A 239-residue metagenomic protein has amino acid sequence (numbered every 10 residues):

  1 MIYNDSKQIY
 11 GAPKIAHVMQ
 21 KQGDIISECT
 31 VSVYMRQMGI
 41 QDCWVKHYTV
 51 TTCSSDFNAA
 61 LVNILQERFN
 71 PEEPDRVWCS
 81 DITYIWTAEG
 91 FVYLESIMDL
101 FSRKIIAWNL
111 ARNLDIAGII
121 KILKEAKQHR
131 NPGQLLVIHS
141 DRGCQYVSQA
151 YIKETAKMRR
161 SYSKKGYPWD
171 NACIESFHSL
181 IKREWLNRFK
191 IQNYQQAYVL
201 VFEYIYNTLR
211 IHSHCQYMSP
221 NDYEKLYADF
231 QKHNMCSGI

Functional and structural regions predicted by a protein language model:
M1-E73, Y167, S219-A228: Basic, flexible linker segments flanking DNA-binding modules in nucleic acid-interacting mobile-element proteins
Y3, M19, N109, Y162 (+2 more regions): Short amphipathic alpha-helical interaction patches enriched in hydrophobic/aromatic residues with interspersed Lys/Arg
D5-K7, K21-G23, F69-P71, T87-A88 (+3 more regions): Conserved, non-catalytic sequence blocks in retroelement Pol enzymes and Pol-derived host proteins
I15, V31, M35, L65 (+12 more regions): Mobile genetic element proteins and their domesticated derivatives, centered on retroelements and DNA transposons
T51-S54, S140-R142, S148-Q149, Y162-K182 (+2 more regions): RNase H-like two-metal-ion nuclease catalytic core shared by retroviral integrases and related mobile-element nucleases
E67-I106, R112-L114: An active-site-proximal beta-strand-loop segment
W86, G90, W108-N131, V147: Active-site beta-loop-alpha junctions of metal-dependent nucleic acid enzymes, especially the RNase H-like/DDE
A156, L180-I239: C-terminal domain-tail junction helix/linker
